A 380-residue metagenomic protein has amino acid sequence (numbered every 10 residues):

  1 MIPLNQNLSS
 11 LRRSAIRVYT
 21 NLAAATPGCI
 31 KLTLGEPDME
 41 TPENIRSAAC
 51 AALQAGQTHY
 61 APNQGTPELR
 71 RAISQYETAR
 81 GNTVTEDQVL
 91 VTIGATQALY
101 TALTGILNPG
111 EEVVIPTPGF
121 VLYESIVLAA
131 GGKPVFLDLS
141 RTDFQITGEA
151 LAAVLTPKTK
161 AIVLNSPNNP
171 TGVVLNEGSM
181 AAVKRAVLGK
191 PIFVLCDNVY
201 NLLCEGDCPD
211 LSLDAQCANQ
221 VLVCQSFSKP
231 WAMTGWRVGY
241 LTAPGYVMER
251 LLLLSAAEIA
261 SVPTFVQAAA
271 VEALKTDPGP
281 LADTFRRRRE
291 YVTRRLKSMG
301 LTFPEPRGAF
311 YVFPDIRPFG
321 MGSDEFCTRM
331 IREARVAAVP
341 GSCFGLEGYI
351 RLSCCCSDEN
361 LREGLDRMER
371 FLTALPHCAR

Functional and structural regions predicted by a protein language model:
M1-L4, S10, L22-I30, L34-A52 (+1 more regions): PLP-dependent class I/II
A55-G56: Conserved nucleotide-sugar phosphate-binding/catalytic loop shared by glycosyltransferases and other
Y60-T92: Conserved N-terminal alpha-helix of the aminotransferase class I/II PLP-enzyme fold
